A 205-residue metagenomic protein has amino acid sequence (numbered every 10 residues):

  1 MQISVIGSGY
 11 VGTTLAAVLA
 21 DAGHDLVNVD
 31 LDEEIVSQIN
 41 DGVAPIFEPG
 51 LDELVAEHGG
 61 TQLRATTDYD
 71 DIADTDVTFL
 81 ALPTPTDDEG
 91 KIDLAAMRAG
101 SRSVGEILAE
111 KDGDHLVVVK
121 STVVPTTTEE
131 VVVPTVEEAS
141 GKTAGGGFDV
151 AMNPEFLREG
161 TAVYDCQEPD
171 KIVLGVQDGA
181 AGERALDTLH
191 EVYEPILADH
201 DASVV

Functional and structural regions predicted by a protein language model:
M1-V205: Structural/interface elements that position substrates and couple domains in central-metabolism enzymes
